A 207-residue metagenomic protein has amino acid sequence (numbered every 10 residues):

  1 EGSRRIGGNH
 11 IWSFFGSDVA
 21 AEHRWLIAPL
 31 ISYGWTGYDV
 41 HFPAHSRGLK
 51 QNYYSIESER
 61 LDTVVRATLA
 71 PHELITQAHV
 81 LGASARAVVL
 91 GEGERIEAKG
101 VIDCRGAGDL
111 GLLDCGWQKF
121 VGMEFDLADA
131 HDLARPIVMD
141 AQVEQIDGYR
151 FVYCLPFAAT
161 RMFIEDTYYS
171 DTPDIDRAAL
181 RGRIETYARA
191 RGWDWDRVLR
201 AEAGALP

Functional and structural regions predicted by a protein language model:
E1, V198-A203: A generic structural motif
E1-A44, R60: N-terminal FAD cofactor-binding segment of flavoenzymes
H10-S13, R47, I137, Y153-L155 (+1 more regions): Flexible, active-site-adjacent loop/turn segments at secondary-structure boundaries
W35, A44-H45, Y54-L74: N-terminal Rossmann-like dinucleotide/flavin-binding domain of flavoprotein oxidoreductases that bind FAD/FMN
Y38, L49-N52: N-terminal accessory interaction module
R47-L49, I96: Generic detection of short hydrophobic beta-strand segments and adjacent strand-loop junctions
T68-V198: Predominantly flavin-linked oxidoreductase catalytic cores and closely associated redox partners
G82-A83, A203-P207: Beta-rich nucleic-acid/ligand-interaction surfaces
